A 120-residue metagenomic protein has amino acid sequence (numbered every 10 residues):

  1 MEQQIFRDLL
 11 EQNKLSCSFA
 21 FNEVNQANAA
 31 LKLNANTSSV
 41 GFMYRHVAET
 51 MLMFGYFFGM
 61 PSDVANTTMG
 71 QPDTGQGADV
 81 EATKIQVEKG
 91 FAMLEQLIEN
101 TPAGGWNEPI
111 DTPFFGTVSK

Functional and structural regions predicted by a protein language model:
M1-I5, E49-V118: Short, helix-capping/interhelical loops that line the mouth of catalytic, cofactor-, or ligand-binding pockets
C17-A20, G90: Amphipathic alpha-helical packing segments from all-alpha helical-bundle domains
N22-Q26, P102: Short secondary-structure junctions
N28, V118-K120: Short pre-catalytic strand/loop immediately N-terminal to key active-site residues, enriched for Gly-Thr
L31-V40, D111-T112: A glycine-rich, coil/turn loop motif that links secondary-structure elements
H46: Histidine-centered divalent metal-coordination motifs
